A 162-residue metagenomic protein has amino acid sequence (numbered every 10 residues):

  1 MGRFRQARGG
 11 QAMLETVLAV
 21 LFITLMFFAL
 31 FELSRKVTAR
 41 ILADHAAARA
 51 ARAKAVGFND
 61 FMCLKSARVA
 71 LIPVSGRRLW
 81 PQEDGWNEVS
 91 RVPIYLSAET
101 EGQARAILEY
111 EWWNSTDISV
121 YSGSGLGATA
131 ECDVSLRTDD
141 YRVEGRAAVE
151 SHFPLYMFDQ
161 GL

Functional and structural regions predicted by a protein language model:
G2-W80: Alpha-helical assembly-interface signal, strongest on the long, hydrophobic N-terminal helix that forms
V56-L162: Short, conserved structural patches
